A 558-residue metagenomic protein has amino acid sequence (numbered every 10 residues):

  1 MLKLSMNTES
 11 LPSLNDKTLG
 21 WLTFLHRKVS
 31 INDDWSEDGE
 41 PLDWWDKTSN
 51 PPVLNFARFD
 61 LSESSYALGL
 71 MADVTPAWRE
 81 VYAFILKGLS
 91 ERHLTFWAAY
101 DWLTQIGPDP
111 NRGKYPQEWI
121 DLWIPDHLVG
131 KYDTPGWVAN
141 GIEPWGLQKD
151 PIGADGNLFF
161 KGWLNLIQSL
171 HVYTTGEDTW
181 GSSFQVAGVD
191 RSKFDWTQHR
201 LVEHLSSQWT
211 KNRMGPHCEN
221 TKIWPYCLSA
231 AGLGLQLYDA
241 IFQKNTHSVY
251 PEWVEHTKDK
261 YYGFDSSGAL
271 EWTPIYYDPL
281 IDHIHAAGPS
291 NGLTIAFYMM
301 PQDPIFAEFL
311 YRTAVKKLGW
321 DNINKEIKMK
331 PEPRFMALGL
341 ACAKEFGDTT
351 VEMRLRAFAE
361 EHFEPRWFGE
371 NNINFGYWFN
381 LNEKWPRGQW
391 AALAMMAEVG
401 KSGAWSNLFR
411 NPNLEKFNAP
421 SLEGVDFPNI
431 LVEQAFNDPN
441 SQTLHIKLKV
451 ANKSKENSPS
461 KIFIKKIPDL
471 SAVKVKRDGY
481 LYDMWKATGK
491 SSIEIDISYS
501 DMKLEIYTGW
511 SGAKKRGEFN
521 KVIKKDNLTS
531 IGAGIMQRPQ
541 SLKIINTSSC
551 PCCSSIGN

Functional and structural regions predicted by a protein language model:
M1-W45, S49, F56-R58, S65 (+9 more regions): Terminal, non-catalytic domain-edge segments
L11, N15-H26, S65, R79-W97 (+7 more regions): Hydrophobic core segments within long, regular secondary-structure runs in both alpha- and beta-rich folds
D60, S64, D150-L164, C227 (+3 more regions): Extended HEAT/HEAT-like alpha-solenoid repeat tracts in very large eukaryotic scaffold/adaptor proteins
P76-K222, S229, G268-E271: Extended ligand-binding groove/face enriched in aromatic
R92-L103, Y261-G268, N322-I323, E364-N372: Boundary/linker segments of alpha-helical solenoid repeat arrays
V189-R200, K211-R334: Extended ligand-binding clefts on enzyme/binding-domain cores
T443-H445, L542, I556-N558: Short beta-strands within extracellular/lumenal beta-sheet-rich domains
K524-T547: Predominantly extracellular/luminal regions of secreted and cell-surface proteins, especially disulfide-bonded
